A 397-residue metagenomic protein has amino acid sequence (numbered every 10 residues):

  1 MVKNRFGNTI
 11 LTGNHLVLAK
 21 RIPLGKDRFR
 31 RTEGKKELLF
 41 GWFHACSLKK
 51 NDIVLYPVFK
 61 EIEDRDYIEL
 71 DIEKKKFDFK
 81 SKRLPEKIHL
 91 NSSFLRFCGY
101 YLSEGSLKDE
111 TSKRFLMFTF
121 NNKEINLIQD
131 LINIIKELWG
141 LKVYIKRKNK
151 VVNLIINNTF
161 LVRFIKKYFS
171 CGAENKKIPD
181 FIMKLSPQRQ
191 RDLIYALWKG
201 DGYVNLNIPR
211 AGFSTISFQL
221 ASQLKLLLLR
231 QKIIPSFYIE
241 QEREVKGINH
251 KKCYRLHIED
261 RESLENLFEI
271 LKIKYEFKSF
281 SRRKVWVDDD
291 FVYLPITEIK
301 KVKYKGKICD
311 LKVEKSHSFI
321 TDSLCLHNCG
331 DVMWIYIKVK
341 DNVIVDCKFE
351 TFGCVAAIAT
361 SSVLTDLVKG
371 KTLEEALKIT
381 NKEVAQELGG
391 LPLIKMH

Functional and structural regions predicted by a protein language model:
M1-N328: Internal intein/HINT superfamily modules and their associated LAGLIDADG
D331: Ribosome-associated translation termination/rescue signal centered on the conserved GGQ peptidyl-tRNA hydrolysis loop
W334, K338-H397: Active-site- and interface-proximal helix/loop "cap" or "latch" segments in soluble metabolic and energy-transducing
